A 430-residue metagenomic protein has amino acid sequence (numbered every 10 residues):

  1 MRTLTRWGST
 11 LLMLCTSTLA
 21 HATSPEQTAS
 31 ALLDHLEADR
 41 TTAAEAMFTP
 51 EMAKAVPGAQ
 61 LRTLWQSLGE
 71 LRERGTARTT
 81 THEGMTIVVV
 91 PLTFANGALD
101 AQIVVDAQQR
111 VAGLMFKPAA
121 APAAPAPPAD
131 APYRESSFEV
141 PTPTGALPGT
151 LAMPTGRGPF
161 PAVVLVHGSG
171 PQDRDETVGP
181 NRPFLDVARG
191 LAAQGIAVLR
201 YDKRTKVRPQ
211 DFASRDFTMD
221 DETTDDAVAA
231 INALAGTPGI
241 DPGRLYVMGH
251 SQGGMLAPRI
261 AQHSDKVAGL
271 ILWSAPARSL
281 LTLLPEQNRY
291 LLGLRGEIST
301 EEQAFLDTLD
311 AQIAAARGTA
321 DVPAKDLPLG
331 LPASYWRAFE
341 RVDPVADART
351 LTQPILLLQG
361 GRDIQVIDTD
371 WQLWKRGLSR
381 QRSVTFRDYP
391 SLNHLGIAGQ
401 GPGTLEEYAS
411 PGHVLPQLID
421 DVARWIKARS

Functional and structural regions predicted by a protein language model:
A121-G158: N-terminal cap/lid segment of alpha/beta-hydrolase-fold proteins
L165-D221, R289-L292, I397-Y408: Cap/lid segment of the alpha/beta-hydrolase catalytic domain
D216-P238: Alpha/beta-hydrolase active-site loop
A233-L292: Primarily recognizes the serine-hydrolase "nucleophile elbow" in alpha/beta-hydrolase and SGNH/GDSL folds
G269-T350: Accessory cap/linker subdomain of secreted extracellular hydrolases
L351, L357-Q359: Short beta-strand/loop motif that positions the catalytic acidic residue of the alpha/beta-hydrolase fold
Q353, V366-G377: Short alpha-helix in the alpha/beta-hydrolase fold that links the catalytic acid
L395, Q400-S430: Catalytic active-site module of serine/aspartate enzymes centered on a nucleophile-bearing elbow/loop
